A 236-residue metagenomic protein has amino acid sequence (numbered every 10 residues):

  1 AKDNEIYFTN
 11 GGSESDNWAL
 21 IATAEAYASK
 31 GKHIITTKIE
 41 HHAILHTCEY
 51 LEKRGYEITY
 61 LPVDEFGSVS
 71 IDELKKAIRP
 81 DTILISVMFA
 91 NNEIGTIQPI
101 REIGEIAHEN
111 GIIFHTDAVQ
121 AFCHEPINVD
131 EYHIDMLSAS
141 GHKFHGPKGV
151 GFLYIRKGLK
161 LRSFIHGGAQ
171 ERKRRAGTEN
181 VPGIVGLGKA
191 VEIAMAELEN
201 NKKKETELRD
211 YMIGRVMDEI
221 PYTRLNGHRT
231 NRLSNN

Functional and structural regions predicted by a protein language model:
A1-N236: Pyridoxal 5′-phosphate
